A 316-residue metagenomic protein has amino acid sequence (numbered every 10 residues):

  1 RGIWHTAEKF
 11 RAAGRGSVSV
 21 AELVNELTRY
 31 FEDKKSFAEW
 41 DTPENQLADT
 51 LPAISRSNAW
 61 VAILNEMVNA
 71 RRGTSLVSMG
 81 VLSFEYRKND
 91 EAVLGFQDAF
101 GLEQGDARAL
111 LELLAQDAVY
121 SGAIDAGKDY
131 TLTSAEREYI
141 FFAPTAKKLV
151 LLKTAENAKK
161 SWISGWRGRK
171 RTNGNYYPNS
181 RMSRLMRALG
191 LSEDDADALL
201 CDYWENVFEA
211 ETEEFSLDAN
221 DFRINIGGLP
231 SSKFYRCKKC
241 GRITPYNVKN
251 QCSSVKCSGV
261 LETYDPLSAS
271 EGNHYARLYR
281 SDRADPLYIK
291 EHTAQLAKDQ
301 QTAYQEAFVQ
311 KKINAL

Functional and structural regions predicted by a protein language model:
R1-K312: Helicase motor interdomain insertion/brace
A315-L316: SF2 helicase motor core recognition
